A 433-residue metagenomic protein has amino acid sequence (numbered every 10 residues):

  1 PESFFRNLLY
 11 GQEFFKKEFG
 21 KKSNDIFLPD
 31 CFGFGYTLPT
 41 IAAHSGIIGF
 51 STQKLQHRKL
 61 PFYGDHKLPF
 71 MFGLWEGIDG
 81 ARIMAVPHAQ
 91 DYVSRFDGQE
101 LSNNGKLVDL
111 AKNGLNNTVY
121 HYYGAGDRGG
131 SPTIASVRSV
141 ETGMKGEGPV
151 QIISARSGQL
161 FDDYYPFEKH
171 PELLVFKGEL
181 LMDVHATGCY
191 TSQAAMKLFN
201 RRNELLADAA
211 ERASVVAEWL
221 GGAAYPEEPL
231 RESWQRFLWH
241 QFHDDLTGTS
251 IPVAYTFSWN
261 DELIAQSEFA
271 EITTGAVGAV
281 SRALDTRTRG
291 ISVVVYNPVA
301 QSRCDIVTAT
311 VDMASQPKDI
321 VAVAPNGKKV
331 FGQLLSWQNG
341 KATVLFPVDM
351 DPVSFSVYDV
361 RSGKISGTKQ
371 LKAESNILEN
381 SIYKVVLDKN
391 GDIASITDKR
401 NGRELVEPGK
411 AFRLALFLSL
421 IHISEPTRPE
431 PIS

Functional and structural regions predicted by a protein language model:
P1-P298, D305, P317-V321, P325-L334 (+6 more regions): Catalytic-domain carbohydrate-binding cleft regions of carbohydrate-active enzymes
P69, W337-V348, S362-E379: Short acidic, Pro/Gly- and aromatic-enriched capping/linker segments at domain boundaries
V307-A314: Short acidic, flexible loop segments centered on an aromatic residue
Y358-V360: A generic structural signal for residues embedded in beta-strands
K369, V385-L387: Eukaryotic, compositionally biased intrinsically disordered regions
E425-T427, I432-S433: Positively charged, low-complexity/disordered segments
